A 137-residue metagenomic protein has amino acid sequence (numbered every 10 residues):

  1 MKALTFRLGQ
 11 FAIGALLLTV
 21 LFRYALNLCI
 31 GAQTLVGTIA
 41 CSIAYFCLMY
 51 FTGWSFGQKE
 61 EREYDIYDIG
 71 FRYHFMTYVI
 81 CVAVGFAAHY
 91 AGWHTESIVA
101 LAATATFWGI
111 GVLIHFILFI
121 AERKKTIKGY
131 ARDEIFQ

Functional and structural regions predicted by a protein language model:
M1-K2, R62-R72: Membrane-interface segments at loop-to-transmembrane junctions
R7-V20: Alpha-helical transmembrane segments
V20-A32, A83-T95: Juxtamembrane "helix-exit" motif on the non-cytosolic side of transmembrane helices
A32-I39, I66, T95-A105: Non-cytosolic membrane-interface motifs at loop->transmembrane helix junctions
Q33-S55, I110: Generic alpha-helical transmembrane segments
L48-G53, Y67-Y90, F107-G111: Hydrophobic alpha-helical membrane segments
T52-I66, A121-E134: Cytoplasmic membrane-interface regions of multi-pass membrane proteins
F86, Y90-I135: Alpha-helical membrane-associated segments of multi-pass integral membrane proteins
